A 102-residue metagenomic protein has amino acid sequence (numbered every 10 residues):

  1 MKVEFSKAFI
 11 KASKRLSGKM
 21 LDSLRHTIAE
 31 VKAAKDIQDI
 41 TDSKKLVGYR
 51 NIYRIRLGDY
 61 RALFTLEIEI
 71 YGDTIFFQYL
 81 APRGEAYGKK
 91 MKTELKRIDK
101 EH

Functional and structural regions predicted by a protein language model:
M1-T27: Arg/Lys-rich, positively charged N-terminal/basic patches that mediate binding to nucleic acids
V3, G18, D22, I40 (+2 more regions): Non-catalytic, surface-exposed connector residues within folded enzymatic/regulatory domains
A8, G48-N51, P82: Residues that form or immediately flank small-molecule/cofactor binding pockets and catalytic motifs
K11, E30, P82-E85: Active-site micro-motifs of SAM-dependent methyltransferase domains
S13, S17-M20, K35, D39 (+1 more regions): Flexible interhelical turns and helix-capping residues at alpha-helix boundaries within structured domains
E30-R54: A short, surface-exposed loop/turn module that caps and links secondary-structure elements
L57-Y60, T65-H102: Enriched for short, Lys/Arg-rich terminal
